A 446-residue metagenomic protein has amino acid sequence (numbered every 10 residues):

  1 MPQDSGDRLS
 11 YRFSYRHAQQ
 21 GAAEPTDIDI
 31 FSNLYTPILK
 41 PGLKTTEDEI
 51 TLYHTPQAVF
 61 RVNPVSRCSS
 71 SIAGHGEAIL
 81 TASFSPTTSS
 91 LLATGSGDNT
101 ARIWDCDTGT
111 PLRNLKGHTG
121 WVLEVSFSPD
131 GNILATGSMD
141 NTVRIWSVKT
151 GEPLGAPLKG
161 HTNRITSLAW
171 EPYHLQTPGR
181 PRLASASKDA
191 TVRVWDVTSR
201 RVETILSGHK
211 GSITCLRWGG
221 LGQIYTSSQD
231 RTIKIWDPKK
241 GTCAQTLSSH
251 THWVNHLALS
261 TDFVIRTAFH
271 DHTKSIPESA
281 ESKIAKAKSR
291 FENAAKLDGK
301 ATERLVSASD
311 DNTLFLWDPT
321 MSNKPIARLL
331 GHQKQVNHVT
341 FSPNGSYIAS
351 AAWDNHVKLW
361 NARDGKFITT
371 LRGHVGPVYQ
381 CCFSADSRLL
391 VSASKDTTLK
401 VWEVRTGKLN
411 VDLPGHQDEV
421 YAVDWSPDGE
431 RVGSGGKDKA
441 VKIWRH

Functional and structural regions predicted by a protein language model:
D4-T81, T88-S90, D262-E303: Intrinsically disordered, low-complexity acidic/Ser/Thr/Pro-rich linker and tail segments in large eukaryotic scaffolds
R67-S70, T110-R113, E152-A156, R201-T204 (+4 more regions): A structural motif specific to WD40 beta-propellers
I72-I79, K116-V122, L158-I165, S207-I213 (+4 more regions): WD40/WD-repeat beta-propeller blade N-cap
A82, A101-W104, V125, V143-V148 (+10 more regions): WD40-repeat beta-propellers
S83-S89, V125-N132, T150, A169-R180 (+14 more regions): Loop/turn segments within WD40 beta-propeller blades
T94-D98, T136-D140, S185-D189, T226-D230 (+5 more regions): Conserved strand-to-loop turn within each blade of WD40 beta-propeller repeats
T100, T142, T162, T191 (+11 more regions): A conserved positional marker within WD40/Gbeta-like beta-propeller blades
N361-K366, H374, S384-A385, V391-H446: C-terminal interaction modules of eukaryotic adaptor/scaffold proteins
